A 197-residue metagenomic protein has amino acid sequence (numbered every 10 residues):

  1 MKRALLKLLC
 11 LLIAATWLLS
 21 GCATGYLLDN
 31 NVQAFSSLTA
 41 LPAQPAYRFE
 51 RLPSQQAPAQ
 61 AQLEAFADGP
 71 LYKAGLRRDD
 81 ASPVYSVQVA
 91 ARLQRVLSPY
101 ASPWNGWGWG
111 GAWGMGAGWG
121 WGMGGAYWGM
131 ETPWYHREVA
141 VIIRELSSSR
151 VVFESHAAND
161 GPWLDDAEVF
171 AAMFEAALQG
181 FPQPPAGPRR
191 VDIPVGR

Functional and structural regions predicted by a protein language model:
M1-C22: Sec-dependent bacterial lipoprotein signal peptides
S20-D68, K73-A74, P188-R197: A structural "domain/chain start" motif
A23-L38, E131-E138, I143-E154, A158-R197: C-terminal/domain-edge helix-coil "capping" segments
A43-P45, P83-V87, Y135-A140, F153: Envelope-exposed proteins and targeting segments
P53, A67-R78, V89-A91, I143 (+2 more regions): Sec/Tat-exported extracytoplasmic proteins
K73-S86, E154, P185-D192: Surface-exposed patches in mature extracellular/periplasmic domains of secreted proteins
D79-S98, P194-R197: Acidic helix-start/capping segments at beta-turn-to-alpha-helix junctions
V89-R150: Surface-exposed short loop/turn segments
